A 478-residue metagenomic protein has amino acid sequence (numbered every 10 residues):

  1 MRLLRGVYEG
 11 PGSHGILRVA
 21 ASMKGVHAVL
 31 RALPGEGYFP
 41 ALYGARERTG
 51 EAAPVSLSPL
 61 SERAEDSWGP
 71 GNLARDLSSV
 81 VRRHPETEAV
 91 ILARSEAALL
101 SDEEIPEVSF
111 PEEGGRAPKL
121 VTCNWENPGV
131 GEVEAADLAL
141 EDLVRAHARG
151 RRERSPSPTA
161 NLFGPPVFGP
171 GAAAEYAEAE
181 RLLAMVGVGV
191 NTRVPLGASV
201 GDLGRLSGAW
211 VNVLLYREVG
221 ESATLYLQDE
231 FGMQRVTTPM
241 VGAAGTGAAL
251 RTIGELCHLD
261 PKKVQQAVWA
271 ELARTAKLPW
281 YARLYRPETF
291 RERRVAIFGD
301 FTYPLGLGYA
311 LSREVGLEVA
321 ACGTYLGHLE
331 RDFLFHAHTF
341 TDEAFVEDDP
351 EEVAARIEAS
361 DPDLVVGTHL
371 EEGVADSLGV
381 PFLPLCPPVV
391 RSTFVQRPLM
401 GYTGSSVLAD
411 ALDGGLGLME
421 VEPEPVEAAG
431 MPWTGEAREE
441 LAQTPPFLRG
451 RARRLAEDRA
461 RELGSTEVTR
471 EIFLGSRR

Functional and structural regions predicted by a protein language model:
M1-G430: An N-terminal assembly and electron-transfer interface module characteristic of large anaerobic redox and radical
E424-R478: Non-catalytic accessory segments flanking P-loop/AAA+ NTPase cores
